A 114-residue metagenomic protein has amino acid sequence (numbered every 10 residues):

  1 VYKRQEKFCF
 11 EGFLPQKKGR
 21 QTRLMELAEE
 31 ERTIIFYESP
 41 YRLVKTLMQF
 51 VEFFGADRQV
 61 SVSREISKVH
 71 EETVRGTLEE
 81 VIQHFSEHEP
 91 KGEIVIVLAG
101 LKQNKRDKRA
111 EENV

Functional and structural regions predicted by a protein language model:
V1-Y2: Short, small-residue-biased leader/transition segments that mark boundaries at the very start of proteins
E6-G12, D57-V62: Short hydrophobic/aromatic-enriched beta-strand-loop microsegments
F8-E30: A short, charged helix-loop
T33, Y37-V114: A contiguous loop/helix-start segment that scaffolds small-molecule binding in enzyme catalytic cores
